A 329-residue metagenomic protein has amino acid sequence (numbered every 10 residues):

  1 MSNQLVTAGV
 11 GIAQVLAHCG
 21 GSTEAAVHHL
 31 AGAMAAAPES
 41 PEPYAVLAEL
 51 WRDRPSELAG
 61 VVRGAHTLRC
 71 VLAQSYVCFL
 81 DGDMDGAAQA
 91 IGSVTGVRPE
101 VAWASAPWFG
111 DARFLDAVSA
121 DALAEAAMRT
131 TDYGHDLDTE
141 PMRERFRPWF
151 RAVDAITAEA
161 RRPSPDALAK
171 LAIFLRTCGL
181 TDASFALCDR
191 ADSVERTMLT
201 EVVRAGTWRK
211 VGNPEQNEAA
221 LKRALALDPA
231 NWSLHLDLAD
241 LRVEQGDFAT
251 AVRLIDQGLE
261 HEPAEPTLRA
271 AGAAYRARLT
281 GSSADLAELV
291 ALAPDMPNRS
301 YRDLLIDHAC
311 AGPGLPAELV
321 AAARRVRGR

Functional and structural regions predicted by a protein language model:
M1, T23-M34, P55-L68, M84-V97 (+7 more regions): Alpha-helical repeat scaffolds
M1, T7-A25, A73, V77-C78 (+3 more regions): Alpha-helical segment of the N-proximal tetratricopeptide repeat
N3-Q4, P38, A65-H66, R98-E100 (+5 more regions): Short coil turns that delineate tetratricopeptide repeat
V6-T7, P41-E42, L68, A102 (+4 more regions): Helix-start (N-cap) detector for alpha-helical repeat units in TPR-like alpha-solenoids, especially tetratricopeptide
G9, Y44, V71, A104-A106 (+5 more regions): Canonical tetratricopeptide repeat
I12, L47, Q74, L171 (+5 more regions): Structural register within alpha-helical repeat arrays
L16-A17, W51, C78, L175 (+5 more regions): Residue at a conserved register position within TPR or TPR-like alpha-solenoid repeats
E49, A169-T177, D189, T197-P214 (+3 more regions): Alpha-helical adaptor scaffolds
